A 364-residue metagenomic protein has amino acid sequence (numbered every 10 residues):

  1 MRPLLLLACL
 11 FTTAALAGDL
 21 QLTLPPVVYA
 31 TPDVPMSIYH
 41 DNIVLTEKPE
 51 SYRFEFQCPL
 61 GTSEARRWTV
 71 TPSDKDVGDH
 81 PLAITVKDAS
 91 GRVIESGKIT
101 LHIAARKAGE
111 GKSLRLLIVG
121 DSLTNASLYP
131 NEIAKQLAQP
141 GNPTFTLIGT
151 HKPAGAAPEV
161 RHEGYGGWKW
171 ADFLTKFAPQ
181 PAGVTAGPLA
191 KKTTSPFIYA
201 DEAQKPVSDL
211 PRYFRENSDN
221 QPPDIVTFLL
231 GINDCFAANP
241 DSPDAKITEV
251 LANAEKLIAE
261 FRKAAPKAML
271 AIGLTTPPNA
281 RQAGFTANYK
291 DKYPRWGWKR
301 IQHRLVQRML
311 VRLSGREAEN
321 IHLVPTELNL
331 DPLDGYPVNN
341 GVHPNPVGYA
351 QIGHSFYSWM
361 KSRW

Functional and structural regions predicted by a protein language model:
P3-A14: Sec-dependent N-terminal signal peptides
G18-E110: Beta-strand-enriched, solvent-exposed domains that form extended recognition/catalytic surfaces
K112-R115, P140-T146, Q221-T227, A265-A271 (+2 more regions): Loop/turn elements at helix/coil->beta-strand transitions in domains of secreted/extracellular proteins
L117, L123-S242: Conserved SGNH/GDSL esterase-like catalytic core that processes O-acyl groups on lipids and polysaccharides
N125-L128, A157, C235-D244, N279-Y289 (+1 more regions): Extracytoplasmic/secreted cell-surface and envelope-processing proteins
P130-A134, V207, P211, T227 (+5 more regions): Extracytoplasmic/secreted envelope proteins and their assembly/folding machinery, especially bacterial periplasmic
L251, E255, P278-P325, P346-G353: Substrate-gating cap/lid alpha-helix
P337-W364: Histidine-centered active-site loop/cap adjacent to the catalytic His in serine esterases/O-acetyl transfer systems
